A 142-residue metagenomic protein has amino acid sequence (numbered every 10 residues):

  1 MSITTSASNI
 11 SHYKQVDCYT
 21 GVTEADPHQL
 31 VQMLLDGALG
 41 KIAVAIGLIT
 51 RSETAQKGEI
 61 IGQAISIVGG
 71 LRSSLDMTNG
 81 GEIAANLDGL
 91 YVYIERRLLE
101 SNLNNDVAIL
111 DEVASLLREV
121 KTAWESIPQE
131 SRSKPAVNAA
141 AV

Functional and structural regions predicted by a protein language model:
M1-V44, I49-R51, Q56-G62, G69 (+3 more regions): N-terminal intrinsically disordered, cationic/polar leader segments that include organellar targeting peptides
